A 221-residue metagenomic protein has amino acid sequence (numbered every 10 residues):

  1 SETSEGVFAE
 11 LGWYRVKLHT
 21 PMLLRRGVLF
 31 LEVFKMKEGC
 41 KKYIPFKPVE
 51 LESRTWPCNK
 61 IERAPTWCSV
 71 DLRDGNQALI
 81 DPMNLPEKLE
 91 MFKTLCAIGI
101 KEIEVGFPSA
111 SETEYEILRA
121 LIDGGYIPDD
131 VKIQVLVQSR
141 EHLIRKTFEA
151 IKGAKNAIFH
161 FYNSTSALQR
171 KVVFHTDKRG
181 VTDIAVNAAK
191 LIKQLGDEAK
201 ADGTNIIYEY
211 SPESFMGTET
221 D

Functional and structural regions predicted by a protein language model:
L18-V28: Positively charged N-terminal leader segments that act as targeting/secretion signals
K37-D74: N-terminal amphipathic alpha-helix/helix-capping segment at the start of soluble metabolic enzymes
E62-P65, G99-K101, I127-I133, K155-A157 (+1 more regions): Short, well-ordered coil/turn segments that N-cap beta-strands
W67-E87, Q134-R140, K171-R179, S211-T220: Active-site mouth loops of central-metabolism enzymes
N84-K93, I144: Short, acidic/polar
E90-G106: Catalytic domains of carbohydrate-active enzymes, especially glycoside hydrolases
K101-G125, V131, V135, N163-V173 (+1 more regions): Glycine-rich, proline-tolerant flexible connector loops at the mouths of alpha/beta enzymes
H142-H160, S164-D221: Hydrophobic, small-residue-rich alpha-helical packing segments that form membrane-like cores
